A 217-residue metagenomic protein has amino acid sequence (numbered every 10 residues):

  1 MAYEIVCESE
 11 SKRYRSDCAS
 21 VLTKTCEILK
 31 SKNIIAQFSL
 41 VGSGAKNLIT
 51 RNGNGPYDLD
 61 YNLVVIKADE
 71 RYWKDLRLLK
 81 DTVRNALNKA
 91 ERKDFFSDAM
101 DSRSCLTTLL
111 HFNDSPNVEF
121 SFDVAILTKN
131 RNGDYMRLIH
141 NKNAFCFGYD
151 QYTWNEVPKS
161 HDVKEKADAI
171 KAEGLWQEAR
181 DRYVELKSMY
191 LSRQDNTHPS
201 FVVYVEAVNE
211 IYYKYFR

Functional and structural regions predicted by a protein language model:
M1-L40: Helical scaffold of the NTase/Pol beta-like nucleotidyltransferase catalytic core
S9, R13-S16, S20, K74 (+4 more regions): Alpha-helix boundary/N-cap detector
S16, S20-E27, D81, N85 (+3 more regions): Charged/polar, solvent-exposed surface patches and flexible loops
T25-V41, R92-T107, Q194-E206, Y215-R217: Short glycine-rich, low-complexity/disordered patches
E27-L59, L63-W73: Active-site nucleotide-donor binding segment shared across nucleotidyl transfer reactions
L29-N33, R77-N132: Conserved catalytic core of two-metal-ion nucleotidyltransferases
A68-K74, R92-F95, T153-H161: Short C-terminal domain-edge/linker segments immediately following a structured domain
S102-C105, S115-R217: Right-hand nucleic-acid polymerase module
